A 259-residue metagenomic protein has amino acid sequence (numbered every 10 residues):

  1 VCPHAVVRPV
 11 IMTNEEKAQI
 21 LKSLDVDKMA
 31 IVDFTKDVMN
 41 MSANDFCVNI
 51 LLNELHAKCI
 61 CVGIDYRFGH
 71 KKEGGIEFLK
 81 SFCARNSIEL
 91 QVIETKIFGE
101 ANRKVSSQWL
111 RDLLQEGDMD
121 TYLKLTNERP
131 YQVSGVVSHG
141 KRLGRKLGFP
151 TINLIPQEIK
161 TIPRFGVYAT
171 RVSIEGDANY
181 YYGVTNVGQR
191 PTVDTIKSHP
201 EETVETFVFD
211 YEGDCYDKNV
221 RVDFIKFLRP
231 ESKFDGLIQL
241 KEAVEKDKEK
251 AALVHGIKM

Functional and structural regions predicted by a protein language model:
V1-N86: N-terminal Rossmann-like or analogous alpha/beta NTP/dinucleotide-binding catalytic cores that position adenine
E16, D45, F78, W109 (+2 more regions): An acidic, carboxylate-rich microenvironment
E16, T121-E128, Q239-K250: A non-catalytic, amphipathic alpha-helix used as a structural packing/dimerization or gating element in enzyme scaffolds
L21, I60, Y122, T170 (+1 more regions): Residue-level signal for inorganic ion chemistry
M29-I31, E89-I93, D223: General small-molecule cofactor/ligand-binding pocket signal
F34, T95, L228: Hydrophobic pocket-lining residues within nucleotide cofactor-binding pockets
C83-Q189: Glycine-rich, Lys/Arg-enriched anion-binding loops that position phosphate/diphosphate groups for phosphoryl
H139-M259: Phosphate/ribose-recognition catalytic cores of enzymes acting on nucleotide-derived substrates
